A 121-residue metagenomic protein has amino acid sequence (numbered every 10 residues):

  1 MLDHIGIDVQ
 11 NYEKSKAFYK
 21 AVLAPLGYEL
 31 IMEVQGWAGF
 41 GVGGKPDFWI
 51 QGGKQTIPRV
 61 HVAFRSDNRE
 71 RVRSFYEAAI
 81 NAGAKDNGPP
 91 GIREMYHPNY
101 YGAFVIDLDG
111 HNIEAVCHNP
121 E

Functional and structural regions predicted by a protein language model:
M1, Q55-P58, H97: Short glycine-enriched loop/turn motifs at secondary-structure junctions
M1-K16, V62, N119-E121: N-terminal beta-strand motif that seeds the catalytic metal site of vicinal oxygen chelate
I7-D47: Core segments of cupin and vicinal oxygen chelate
N11-E13, F64-D109: Vicinal oxygen chelate
G27-E29, W49, D86-P90: A short linear hydrophobic-aromatic micro-motif
F40-N81: Long, continuous compositionally biased terminal/linker segments
N112: Glycine-rich acetyl-CoA-binding "A-motif" of GNAT/NAT acetyltransferases
